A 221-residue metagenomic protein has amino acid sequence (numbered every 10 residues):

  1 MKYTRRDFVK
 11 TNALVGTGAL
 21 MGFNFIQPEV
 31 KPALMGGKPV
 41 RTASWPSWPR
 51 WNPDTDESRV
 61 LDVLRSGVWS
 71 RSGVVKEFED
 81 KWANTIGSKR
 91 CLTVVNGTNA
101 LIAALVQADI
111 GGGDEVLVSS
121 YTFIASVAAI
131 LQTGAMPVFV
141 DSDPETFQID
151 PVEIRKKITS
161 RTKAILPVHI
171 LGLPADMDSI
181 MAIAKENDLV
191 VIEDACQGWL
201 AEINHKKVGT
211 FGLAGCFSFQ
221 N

Functional and structural regions predicted by a protein language model:
M1-G16: N-terminal secretory signal peptides and thylakoid transit peptides that target proteins across membranes
R5-R6, G97, I203: Short, cationic motifs built from Arg/Lys/His that form the positively charged side of catalytic pockets
V9, V60-L61, A83, M181: Non-transmembrane alpha-helical segments in soluble domains of secreted/periplasmic/extracellular proteins
N12-W69: N-terminal "arm"/small-domain region of PLP-dependent enzymes with the aminotransferase-like
V30-A33, V106-A195, E202: PLP-dependent aminotransferase-like
V68, S72-E115, A129, F139 (+1 more regions): Phosphate-binding glycine-rich loop
D80, D178-M181, L213: Active-site phosphate/pyrophosphate- and oxyanion-stabilizing loops and adjacent acidic/basic residues in soluble
E193, Q197-N221: Conserved active-site segment immediately N-terminal to the catalytic lysine that forms the internal aldimine
